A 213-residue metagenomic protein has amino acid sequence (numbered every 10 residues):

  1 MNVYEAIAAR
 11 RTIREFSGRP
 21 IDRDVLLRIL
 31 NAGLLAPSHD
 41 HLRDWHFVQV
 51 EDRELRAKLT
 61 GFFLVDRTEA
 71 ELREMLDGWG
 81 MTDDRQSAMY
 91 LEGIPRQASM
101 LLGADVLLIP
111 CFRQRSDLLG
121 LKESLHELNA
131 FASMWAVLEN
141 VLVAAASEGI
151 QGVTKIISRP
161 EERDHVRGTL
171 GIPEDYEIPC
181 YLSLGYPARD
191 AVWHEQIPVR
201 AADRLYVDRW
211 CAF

Functional and structural regions predicted by a protein language model:
E5-I13, E177-F213: C-terminal helix-cap and adjacent tail motif
R10, I29, G33, L108-Q114 (+1 more regions): Small-aliphatic-rich amphipathic alpha-helix that forms the alpha element of a beta-alpha
I13-R28: A short N-terminal beta-strand-loop micro-motif at the entrance of redox/enzyme domains
N31-L35, L91-P95, V166-T169, A191: Glycine-rich, charged/polar anion/phosphate-binding loops that engage phosphate groups from diverse ligands
P37-L42: Glycine-rich phosphate/pyrophosphate-binding beta-alpha loops
D44-W45, A104-L107, I178-P179: Short, surface-exposed beta-edge/turn micro-motifs
Q49-M134: Glycine/small-residue-rich phosphate/adenosyl-binding loop
T68-G80, G168-H194: A glycine-rich helix N-cap at a beta->alpha junction
